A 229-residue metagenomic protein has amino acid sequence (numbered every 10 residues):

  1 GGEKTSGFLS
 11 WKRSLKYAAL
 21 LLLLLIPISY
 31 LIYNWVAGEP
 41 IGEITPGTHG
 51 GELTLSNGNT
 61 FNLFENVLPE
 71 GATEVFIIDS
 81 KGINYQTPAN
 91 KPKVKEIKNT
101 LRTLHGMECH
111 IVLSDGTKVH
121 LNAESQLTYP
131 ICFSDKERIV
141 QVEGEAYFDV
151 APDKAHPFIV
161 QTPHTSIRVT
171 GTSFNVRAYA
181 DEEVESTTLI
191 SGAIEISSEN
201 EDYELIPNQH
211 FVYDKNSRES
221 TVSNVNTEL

Functional and structural regions predicted by a protein language model:
G1-L15: Positively biased amphipathic helices and basic secretion/translocation or surface-docking motifs that either flank
K12-E182, E195-R218: Short acidic/polar, Gly/Pro-enriched loop/turn segments located at secondary-structure boundaries
E185: Conserved active-site beta-strand-loop modules that form the wall/rim of enzyme catalytic pockets and either contain
T188-L189: Propeptide (latency) domains of metzincin metalloproteases
D214-L229: Conserved alpha/beta core segments of nucleic-acid transaction machinery
